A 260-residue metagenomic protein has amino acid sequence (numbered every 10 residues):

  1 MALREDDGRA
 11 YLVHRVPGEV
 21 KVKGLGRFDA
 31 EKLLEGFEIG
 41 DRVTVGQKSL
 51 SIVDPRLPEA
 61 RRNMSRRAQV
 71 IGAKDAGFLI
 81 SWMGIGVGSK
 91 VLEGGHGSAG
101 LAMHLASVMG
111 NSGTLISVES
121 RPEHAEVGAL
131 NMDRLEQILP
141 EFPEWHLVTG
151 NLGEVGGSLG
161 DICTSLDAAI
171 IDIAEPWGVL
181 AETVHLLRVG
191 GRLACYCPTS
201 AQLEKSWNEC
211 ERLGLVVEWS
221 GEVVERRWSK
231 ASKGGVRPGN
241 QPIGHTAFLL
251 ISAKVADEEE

Functional and structural regions predicted by a protein language model:
M1-D54: N-terminal auxiliary segments of SAM/dcSAM-dependent transferases
N63-G77: Conserved SAM-binding loop and adjacent beta-strand
G86, M109-G110, L187-G191: Helix-to-beta-strand junctions that scaffold the AdoMet/dcAdoMet cofactor pocket in Class I SAM-dependent enzymes
G86-G97, A169: Conserved class I S-adenosyl-L-methionine
S98-N111, E182-H185: Conserved SAM-binding loop of SAM-dependent methyltransferases across substrates and taxa, primarily the Class I
S112-I116, L193: Short beta-strand element of Class I
V118-P176: S-adenosyl-L-methionine
W177-F248: C-terminal substrate-binding/active-site "lid" region of AdoMet-derived donor-dependent transferases
